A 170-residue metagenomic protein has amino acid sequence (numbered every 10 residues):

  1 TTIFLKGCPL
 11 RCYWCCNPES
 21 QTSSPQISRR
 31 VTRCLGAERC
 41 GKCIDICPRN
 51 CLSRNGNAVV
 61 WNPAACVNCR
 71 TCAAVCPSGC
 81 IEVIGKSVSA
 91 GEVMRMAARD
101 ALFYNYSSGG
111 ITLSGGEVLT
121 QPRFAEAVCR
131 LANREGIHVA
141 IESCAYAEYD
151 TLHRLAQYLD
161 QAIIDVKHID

Functional and structural regions predicted by a protein language model:
T1-I3: N-terminal pre-core extensions flanking Radical SAM catalytic domains
G7-L10: Active-site beta-to-alpha loop of glycosyltransferases that engages the nucleotide-sugar donor
C12-C15, C76: The canonical Cys-X-X-Cys-His
P18, C144, K167: Anionic group-transfer/hydrolysis microenvironments
Q21-Y158: Conserved Radical SAM active-site core
A156-I169: Non-cysteine beta-strand/loop elements that form the S-adenosyl-L-methionine
